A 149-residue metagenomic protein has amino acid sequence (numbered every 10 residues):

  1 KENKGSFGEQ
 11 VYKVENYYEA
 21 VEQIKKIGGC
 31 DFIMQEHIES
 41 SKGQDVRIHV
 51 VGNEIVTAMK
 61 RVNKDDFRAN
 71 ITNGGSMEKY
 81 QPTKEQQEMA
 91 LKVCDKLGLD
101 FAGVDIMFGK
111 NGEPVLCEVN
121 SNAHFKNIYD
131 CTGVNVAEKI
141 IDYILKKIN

Functional and structural regions predicted by a protein language model:
K1: Short beta-strand segments
K4, E9-L97: Phosphate-binding site of ATP-dependent enzymes
S6-E9, V104, V134: Gly/Ser/Thr-rich helix-start
Q35, V46, D100-N111: A short glycine-rich, hydrophobically flanked beta-strand micro-motif that places a catalytic Asp/Glu for divalent metal
V56-T57, A102, V115-C117: Protein kinase-like catalytic core scaffold
Q81, D95, F108-N149: C-terminal active-site "lid" helix and adjoining low-complexity regulatory extension at the edge of ATP-using catalytic
